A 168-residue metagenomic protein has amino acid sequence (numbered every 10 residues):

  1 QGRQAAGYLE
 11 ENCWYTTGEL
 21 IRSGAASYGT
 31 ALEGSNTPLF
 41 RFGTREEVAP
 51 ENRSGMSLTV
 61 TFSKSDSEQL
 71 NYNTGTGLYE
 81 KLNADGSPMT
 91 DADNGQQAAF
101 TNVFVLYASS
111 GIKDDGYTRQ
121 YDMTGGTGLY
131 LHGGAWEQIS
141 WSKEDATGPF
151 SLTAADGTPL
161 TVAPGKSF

Functional and structural regions predicted by a protein language model:
Q1-F168: A surface/extracellular/periplasmic glyco- and lipid-processing/surface-interacting theme
